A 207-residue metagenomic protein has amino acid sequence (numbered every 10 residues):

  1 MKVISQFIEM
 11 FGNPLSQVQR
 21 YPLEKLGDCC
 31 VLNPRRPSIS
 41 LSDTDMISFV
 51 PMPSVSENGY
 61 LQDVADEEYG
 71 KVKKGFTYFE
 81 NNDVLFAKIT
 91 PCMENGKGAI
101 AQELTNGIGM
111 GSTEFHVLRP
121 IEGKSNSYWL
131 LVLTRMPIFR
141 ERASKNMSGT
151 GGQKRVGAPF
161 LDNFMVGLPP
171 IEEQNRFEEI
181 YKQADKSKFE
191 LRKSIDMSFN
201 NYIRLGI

Functional and structural regions predicted by a protein language model:
M1-I39, P170-I207: Non-catalytic DNA-recognition/assembly elements of restriction-modification systems
P37-V72: DNA target-recognition patches
D66, V72-K73, L104, T150: Short, solvent-exposed loop/turn positions at domain surfaces that link secondary-structure elements or cap domain
G75-T77, N81, L85-R135: A short beta-sheet element
I108-H116, S148-E172: A short glycine-rich beta-alpha junction/loop motif
L131-I138, R142-G151: Short, positively charged
